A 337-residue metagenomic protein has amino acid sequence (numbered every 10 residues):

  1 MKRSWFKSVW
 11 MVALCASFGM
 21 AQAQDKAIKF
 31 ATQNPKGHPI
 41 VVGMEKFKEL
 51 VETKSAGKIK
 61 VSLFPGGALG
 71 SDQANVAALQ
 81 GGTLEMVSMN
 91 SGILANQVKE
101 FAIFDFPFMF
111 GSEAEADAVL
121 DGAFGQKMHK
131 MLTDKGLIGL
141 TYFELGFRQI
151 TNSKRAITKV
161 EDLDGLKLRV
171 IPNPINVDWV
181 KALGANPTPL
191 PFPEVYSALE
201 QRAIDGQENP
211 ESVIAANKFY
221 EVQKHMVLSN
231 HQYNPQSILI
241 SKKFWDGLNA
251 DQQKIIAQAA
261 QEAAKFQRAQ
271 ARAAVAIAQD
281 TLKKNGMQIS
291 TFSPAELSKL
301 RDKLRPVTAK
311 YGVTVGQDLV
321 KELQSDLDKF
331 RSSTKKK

Functional and structural regions predicted by a protein language model:
M1-W10: Bacterial N-terminal signal peptides that target proteins for export
V9-S17: Bacterial N-terminal signal peptides
G19-A23: Sec/Tat signal peptide C-region and signal peptidase I cleavage site
Q24-E115, A123-Q126, K130-K337: N-terminal secretory/targeting leader peptides
